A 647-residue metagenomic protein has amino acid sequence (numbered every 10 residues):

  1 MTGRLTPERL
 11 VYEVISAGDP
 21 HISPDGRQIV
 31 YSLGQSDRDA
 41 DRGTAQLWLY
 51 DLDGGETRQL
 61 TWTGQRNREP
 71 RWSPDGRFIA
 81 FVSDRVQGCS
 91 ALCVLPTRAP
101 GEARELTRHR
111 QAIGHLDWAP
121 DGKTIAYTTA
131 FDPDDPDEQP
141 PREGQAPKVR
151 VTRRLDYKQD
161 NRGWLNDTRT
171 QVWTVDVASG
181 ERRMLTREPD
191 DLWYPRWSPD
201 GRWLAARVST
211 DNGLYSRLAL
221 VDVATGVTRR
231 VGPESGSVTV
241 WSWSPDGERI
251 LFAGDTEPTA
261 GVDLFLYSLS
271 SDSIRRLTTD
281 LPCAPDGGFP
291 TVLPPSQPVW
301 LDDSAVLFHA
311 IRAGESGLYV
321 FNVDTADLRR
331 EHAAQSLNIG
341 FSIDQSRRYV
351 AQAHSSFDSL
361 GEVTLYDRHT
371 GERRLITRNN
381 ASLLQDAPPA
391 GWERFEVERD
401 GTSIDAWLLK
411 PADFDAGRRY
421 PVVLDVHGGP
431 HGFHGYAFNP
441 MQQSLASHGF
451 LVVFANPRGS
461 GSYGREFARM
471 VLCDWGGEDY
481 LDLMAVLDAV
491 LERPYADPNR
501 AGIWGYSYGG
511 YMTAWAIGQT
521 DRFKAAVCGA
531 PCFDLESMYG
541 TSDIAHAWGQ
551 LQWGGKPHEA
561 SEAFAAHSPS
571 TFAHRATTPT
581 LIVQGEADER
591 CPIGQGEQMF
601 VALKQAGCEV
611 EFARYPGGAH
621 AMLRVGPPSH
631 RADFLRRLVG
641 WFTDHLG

Functional and structural regions predicted by a protein language model:
D19-H21, A126-T128, D135, V149-T152 (+7 more regions): Non-catalytic accessory segments flanking enzyme active sites
P24-D25, P74-D75, P120-D121, P199-D200 (+3 more regions): Residue-level detector of Asp-centered blade-edge/turn motifs that repeat once per structural unit in beta-propeller
I29, G76-I79, I125-A126, G201-L204 (+3 more regions): Hydrophobic beta-strand positions that form the internal "hydrophobic ladder" of WD40/Gbeta-like beta-propeller blades
L33-Q46, T61-N67, A80-C93, E102 (+11 more regions): A flexible loop/linker signature enriched in serine peptidases of the S9 family
D51-G55, P96-P100, D176-G180, D222-G226 (+3 more regions): Short loop/turn segments that connect beta-strands within beta-propeller blades
R183, R275-P294, N379-A390: Surface-exposed loop and turn segments in beta-propeller and other repeat-based domains that flank or scaffold
T377-N499, W504-Y506, M538-A547: Cap/lid segment of the alpha/beta-hydrolase catalytic domain
P457-G647: Active-site-proximal cap/loop segments of hydrolase catalytic domains
